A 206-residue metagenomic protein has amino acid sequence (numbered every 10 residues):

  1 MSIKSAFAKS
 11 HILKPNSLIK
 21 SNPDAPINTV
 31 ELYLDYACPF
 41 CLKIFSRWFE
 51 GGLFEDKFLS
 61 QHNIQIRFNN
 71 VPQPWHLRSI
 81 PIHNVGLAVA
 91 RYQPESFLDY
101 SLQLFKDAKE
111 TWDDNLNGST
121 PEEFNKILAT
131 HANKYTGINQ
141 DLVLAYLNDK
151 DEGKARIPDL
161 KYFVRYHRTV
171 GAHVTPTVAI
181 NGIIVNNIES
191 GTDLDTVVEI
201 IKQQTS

Functional and structural regions predicted by a protein language model:
M1-K20: N-terminal "domain-start" segment that seeds a small globular fold
S5-S10, A25, L32-D35, F45-D56 (+1 more regions): C-terminal cap of thioredoxin/glutaredoxin-like
L18-P23, C38: PAS/PAS-like sensory domain loop/N-cap motif
E31, Y36-A129: Structural alpha/beta surface segment adjacent to cysteine/selenocysteine redox centers across thiol/disulfide enzymes
